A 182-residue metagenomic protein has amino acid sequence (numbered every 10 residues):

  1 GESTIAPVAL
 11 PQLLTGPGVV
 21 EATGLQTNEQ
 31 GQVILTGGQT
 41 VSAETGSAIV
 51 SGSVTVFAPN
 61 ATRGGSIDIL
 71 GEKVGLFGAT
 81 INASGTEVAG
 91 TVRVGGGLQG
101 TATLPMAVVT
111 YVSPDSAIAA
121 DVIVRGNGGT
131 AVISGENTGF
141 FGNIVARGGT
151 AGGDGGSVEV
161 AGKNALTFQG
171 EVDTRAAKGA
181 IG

Functional and structural regions predicted by a protein language model:
G1-G182: Extracellular and secretory-pathway beta-repeat/beta-biased strand scaffolds
